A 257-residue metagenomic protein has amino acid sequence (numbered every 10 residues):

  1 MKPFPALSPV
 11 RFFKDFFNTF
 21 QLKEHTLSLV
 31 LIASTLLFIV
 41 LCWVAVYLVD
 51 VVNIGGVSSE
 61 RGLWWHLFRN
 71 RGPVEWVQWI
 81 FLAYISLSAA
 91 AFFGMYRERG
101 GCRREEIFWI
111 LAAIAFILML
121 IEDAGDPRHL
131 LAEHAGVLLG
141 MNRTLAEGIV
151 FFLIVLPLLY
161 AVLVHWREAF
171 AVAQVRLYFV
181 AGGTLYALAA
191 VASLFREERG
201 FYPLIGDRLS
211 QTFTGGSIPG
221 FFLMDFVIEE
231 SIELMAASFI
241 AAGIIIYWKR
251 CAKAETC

Functional and structural regions predicted by a protein language model:
K2-L120, D126-C257: Polytopic alpha-helical membrane-helix bundles and their juxtamembrane interface segments in multi-pass membrane
